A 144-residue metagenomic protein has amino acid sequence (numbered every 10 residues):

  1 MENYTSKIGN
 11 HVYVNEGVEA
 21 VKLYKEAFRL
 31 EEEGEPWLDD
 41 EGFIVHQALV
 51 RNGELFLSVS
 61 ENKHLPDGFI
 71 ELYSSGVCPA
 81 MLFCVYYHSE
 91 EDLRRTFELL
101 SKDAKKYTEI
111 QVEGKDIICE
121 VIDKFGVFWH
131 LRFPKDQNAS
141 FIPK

Functional and structural regions predicted by a protein language model:
M1-N15, K22-K124, F128-K144: Vicinal oxygen chelate
